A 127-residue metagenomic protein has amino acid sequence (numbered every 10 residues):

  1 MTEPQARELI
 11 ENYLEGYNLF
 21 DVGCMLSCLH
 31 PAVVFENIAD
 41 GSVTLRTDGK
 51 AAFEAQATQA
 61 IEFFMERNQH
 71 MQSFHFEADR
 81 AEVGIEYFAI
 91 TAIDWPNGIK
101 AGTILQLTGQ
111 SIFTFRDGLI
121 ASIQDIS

Functional and structural regions predicted by a protein language model:
M1-A32: Short, low-complexity N-terminal intrinsically disordered segments enriched in polar/charged residues
T2, A6, G49, G102-T103: Residue-level preference for long, well-ordered alpha-helices that form the structural scaffold of enzyme catalytic
E8, F20, D48, A52-A55: Generic recognition of short, well-ordered alpha-helical interface segments
Y13, M25, V33, G49 (+3 more regions): Hydrophobic pocket/interface hotspot
G16, A32-F35, A60-F63: Short hydrophobic alpha-helical module
V22, V34, E66-Q69: Secondary-structure boundary/capping residues
V34-D48: A short gly/proline-enriched turn/hairpin at secondary-structure junctions
E54, T58-S127: A beta-strand edge to alpha-helix "cap/lid" segment located at domain peripheries
